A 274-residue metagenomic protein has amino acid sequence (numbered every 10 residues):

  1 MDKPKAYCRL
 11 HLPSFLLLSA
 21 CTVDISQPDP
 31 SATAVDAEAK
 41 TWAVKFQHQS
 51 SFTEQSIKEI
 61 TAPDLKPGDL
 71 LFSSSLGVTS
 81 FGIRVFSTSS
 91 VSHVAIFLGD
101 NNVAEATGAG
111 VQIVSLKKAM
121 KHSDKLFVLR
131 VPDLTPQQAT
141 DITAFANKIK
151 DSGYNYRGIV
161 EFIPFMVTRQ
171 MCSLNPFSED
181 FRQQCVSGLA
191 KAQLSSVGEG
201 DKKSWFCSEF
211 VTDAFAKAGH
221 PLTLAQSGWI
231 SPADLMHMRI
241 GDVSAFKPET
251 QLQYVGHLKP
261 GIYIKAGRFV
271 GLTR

Functional and structural regions predicted by a protein language model:
M1-S19: Sec-dependent bacterial lipoprotein signal peptides
C21-R274: Cysteine-nucleophile amide-bond enzymes
